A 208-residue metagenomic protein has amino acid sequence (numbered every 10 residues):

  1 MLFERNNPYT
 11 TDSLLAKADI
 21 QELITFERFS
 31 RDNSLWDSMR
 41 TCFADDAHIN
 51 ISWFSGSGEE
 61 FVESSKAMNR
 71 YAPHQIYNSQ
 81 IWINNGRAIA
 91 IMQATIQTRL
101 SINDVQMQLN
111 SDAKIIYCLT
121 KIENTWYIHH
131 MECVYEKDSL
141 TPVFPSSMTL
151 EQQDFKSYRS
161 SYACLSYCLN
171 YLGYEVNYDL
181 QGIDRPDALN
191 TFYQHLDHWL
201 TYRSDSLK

Functional and structural regions predicted by a protein language model:
M1-F29, N33, T41: Short, low-complexity N-terminal intrinsically disordered segments enriched in polar/charged residues
L15, N69, V105-M107: Outer-membrane beta-barrel proteins
W36-T98: A solvent-exposed, acidic/Ser-Thr-rich amphipathic alpha-helical stretch
H74-I76, L109-I115: Short, surface-exposed coil-to-beta transition loops
I89, K114-A163, G173: Short beta-strand edge/turn micro-motifs at domain boundaries
Q97-L109, K137-T141: Short, cysteine-centered beta-strand-loop-beta hairpins and adjacent loop/turn segments enriched in charged/polar
L150-K208: A hydrophobic membrane-anchoring alpha-helix module
